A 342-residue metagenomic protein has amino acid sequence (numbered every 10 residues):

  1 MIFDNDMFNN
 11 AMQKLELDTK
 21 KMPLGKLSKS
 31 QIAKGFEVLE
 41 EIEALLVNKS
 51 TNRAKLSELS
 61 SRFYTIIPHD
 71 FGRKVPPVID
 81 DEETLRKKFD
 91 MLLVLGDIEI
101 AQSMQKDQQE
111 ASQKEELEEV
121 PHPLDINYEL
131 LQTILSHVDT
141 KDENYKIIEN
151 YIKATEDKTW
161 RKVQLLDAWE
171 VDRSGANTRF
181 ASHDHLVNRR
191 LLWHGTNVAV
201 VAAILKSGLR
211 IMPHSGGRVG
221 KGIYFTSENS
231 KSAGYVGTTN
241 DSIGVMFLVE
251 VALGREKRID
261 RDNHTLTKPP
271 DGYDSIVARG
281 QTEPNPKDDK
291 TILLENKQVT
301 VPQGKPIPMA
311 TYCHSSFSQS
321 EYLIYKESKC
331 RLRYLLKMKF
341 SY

Functional and structural regions predicted by a protein language model:
M1-V200, I292-Y342: Intrinsically disordered, low-complexity terminal and linker regions
K146, L191, A199-A202, G217 (+1 more regions): Amphipathic alpha-helical interface elements that mediate macromolecular binding in regulatory proteins
L165-A168, N188-L192, V201, K206-G208 (+2 more regions): Beta-strand-rich binding-surface signature of beta-sandwich/beta-barrel folds used to engage anionic ligands
D172-A176, A203-P213: Eukaryotic beta-rich interaction modules
D184-N188, V198-S207, A233-T238: Short alpha-helical interface patches
L209-F317: ADP-ribosyltransferase catalytic core
